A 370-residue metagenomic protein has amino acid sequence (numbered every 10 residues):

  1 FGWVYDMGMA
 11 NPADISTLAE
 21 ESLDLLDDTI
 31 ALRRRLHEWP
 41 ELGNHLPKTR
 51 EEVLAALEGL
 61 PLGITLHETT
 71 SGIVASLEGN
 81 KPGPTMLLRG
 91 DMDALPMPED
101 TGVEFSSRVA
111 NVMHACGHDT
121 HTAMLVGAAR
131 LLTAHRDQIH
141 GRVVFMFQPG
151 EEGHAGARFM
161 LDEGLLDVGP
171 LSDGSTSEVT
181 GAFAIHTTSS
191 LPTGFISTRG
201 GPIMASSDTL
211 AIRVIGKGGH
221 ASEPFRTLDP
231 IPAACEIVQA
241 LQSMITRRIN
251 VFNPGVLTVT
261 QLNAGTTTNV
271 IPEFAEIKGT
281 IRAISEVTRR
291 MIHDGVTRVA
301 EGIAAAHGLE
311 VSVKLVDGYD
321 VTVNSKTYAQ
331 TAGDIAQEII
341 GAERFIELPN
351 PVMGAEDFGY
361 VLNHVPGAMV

Functional and structural regions predicted by a protein language model:
A10-H114, A123-H140: Acidic/His- and Gly-rich active-site-bordering loop/insert found across diverse amide/peptide-bond hydrolases
A10-P12, P232-V370: Metal-dependent amide/peptide-bond hydrolase catalytic core, centered on the "pita-bread" metallohydrolase fold
L36, A75, L88, H118 (+7 more regions): Divalent metal-coordination and catalytic microenvironments
I73, L95, G102-M113, D119-T120 (+4 more regions): Histidine/acidic-residue-rich, glycine-tolerant segments that coordinate divalent metal ions
R89, L210-I212, M369-V370: Non-cysteine beta-strand/loop elements that form the S-adenosyl-L-methionine
